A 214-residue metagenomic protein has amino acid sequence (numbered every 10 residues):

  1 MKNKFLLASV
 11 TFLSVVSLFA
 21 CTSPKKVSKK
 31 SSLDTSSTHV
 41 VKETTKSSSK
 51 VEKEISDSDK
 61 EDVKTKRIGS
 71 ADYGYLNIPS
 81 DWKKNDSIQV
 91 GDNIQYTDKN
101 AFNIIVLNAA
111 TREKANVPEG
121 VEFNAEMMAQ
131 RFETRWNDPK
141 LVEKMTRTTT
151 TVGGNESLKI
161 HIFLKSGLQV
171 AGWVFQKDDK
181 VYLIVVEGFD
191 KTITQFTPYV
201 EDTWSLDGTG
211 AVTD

Functional and structural regions predicted by a protein language model:
M1-F19: Sec-dependent bacterial lipoprotein signal peptides
L7, F19-K46: Bacterial lipoprotein signal-peptidase II cleavage site
V51-G91: N-terminal "mature-domain start" segment
I78, N124, M128, F132 (+1 more regions): Stable alpha-helical elements in mature extracytoplasmic
P79, A109-A110, V185-G188: Active-site-proximal beta-strand/loop segments in catalytic clefts of secreted hydrolases
K83, E133, N137, S205-T209: Sec-exported extracytoplasmic/periplasmic mature domains
I88-F175, K180: Conserved polar/disulfide-associated segments of primarily extracytoplasmic proteins
E156-D214: Short, well-structured beta-strand
